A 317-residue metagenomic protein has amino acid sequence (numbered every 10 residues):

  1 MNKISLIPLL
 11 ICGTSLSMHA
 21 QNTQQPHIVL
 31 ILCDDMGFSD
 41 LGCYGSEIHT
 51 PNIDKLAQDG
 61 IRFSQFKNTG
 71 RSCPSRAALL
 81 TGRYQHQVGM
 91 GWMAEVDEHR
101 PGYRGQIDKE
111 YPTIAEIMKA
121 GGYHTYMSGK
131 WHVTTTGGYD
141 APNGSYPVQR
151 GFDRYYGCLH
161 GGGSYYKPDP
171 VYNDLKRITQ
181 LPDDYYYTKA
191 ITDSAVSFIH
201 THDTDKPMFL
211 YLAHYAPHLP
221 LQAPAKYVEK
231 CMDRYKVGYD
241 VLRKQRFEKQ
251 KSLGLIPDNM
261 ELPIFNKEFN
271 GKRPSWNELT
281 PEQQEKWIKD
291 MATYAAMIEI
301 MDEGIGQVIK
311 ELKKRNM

Functional and structural regions predicted by a protein language model:
N2-S5, M18-M317: Formylglycine-dependent sulfatase
I4-T14: Sec-dependent N-terminal signal peptides
